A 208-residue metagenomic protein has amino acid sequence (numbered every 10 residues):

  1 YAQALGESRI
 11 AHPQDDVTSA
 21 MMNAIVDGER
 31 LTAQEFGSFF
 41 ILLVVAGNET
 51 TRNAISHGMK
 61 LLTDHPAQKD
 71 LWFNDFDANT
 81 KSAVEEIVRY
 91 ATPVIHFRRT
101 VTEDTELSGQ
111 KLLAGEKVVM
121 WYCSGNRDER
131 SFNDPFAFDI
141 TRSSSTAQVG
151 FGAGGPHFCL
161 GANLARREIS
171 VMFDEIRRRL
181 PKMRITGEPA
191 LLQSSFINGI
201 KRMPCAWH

Functional and structural regions predicted by a protein language model:
Y1-H208: Cytochrome P450
